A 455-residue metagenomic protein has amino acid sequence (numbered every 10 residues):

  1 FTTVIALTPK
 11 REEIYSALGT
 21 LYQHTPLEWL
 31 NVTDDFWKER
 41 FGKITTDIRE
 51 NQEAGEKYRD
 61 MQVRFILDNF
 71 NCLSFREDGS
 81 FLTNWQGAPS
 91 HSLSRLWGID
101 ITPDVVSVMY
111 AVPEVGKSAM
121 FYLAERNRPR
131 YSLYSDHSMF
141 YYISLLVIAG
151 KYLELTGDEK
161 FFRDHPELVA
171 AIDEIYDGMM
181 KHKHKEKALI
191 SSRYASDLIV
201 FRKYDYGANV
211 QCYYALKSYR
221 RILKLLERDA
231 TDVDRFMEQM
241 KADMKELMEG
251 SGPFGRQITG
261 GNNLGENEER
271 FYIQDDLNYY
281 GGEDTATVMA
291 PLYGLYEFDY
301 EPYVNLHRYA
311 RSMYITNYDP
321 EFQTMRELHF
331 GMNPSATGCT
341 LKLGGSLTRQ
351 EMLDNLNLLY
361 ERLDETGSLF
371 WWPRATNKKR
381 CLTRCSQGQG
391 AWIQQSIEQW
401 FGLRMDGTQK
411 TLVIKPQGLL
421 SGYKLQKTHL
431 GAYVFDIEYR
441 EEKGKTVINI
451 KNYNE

Functional and structural regions predicted by a protein language model:
F1-L93, E455: Acidic/polar, glycine-enriched structural segments that form the non-catalytic walls/loops of the carbohydrate-binding
F1-Q23, S135-F140, Y176-M237, F435: The feature captures the catalytic groove of carbohydrate-active enzymes
T25-E28, L93-E186, Y206-N209, Y213 (+2 more regions): Aromatic-rich carbohydrate-recognition surfaces in CAZymes
R49-N71, F140, G150-G207, D232-Q257: Active-site acid/base region of carbohydrate-active enzymes
D68-S90, S118-H137, M180-F201, K245-D275 (+2 more regions): Glycine- and aromatic-rich loop/turn segments at beta-sheet edges
P89-F121, D284-F298, T337-M352, L356-L359: Alpha-helical support elements that line or immediately flank enzyme active sites and cofactor-binding pockets
R228-E269, E297-V434: Non-catalytic carbohydrate-binding regions of carbohydrate-active enzymes
K424-E455: Carbohydrate-binding surface patches
